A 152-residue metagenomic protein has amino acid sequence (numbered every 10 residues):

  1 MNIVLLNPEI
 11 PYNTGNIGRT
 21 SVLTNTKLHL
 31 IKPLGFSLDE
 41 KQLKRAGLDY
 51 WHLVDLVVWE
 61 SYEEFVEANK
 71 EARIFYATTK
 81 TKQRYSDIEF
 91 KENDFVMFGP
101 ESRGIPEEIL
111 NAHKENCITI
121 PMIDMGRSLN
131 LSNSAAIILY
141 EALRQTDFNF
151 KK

Functional and structural regions predicted by a protein language model:
M1-K152: Post-transcriptional modification and biogenesis factors for structured RNAs of the translation apparatus
